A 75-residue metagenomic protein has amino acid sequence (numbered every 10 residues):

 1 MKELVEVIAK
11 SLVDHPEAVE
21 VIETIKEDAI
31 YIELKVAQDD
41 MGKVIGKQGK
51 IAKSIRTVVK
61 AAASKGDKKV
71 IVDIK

Functional and structural regions predicted by a protein language model:
M1-K43, K53-K75: RNA-contacting regions in translation and RNA-metabolism proteins, encompassing KH/S1 modules where present
